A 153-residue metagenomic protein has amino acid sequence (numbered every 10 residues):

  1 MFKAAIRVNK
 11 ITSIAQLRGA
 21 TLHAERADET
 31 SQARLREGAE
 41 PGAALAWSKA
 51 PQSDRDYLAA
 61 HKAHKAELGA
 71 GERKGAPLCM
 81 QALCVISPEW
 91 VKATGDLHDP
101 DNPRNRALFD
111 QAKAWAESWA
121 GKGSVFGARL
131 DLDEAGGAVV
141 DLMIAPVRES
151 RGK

Functional and structural regions predicted by a protein language model:
M1-K153: N-terminal nicking endonuclease/strand-transfer module with a His-rich metal-binding environment and a catalytic Tyr
